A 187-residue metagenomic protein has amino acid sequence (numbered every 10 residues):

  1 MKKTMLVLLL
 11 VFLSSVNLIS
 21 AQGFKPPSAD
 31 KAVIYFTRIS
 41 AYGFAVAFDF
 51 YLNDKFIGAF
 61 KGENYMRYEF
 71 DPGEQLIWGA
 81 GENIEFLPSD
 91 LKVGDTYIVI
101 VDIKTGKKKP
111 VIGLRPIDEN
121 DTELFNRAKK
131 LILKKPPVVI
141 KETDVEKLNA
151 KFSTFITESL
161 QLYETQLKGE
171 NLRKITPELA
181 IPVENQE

Functional and structural regions predicted by a protein language model:
M1-V7: Positively charged n-region of N-terminal signal peptides that target proteins for export
V7-V16: Bacterial N-terminal signal peptides
A21-E74, W78-E187: Short loop/turn and low-complexity linker motifs enriched in small/turn-promoting residues
